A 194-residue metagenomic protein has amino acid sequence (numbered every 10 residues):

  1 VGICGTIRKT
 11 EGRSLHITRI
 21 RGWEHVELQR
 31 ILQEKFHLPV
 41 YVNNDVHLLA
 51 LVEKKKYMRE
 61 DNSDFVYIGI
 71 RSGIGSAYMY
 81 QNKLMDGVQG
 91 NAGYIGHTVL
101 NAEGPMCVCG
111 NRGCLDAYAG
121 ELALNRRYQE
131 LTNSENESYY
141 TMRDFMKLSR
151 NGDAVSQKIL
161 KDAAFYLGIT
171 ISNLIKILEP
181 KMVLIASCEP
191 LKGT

Functional and structural regions predicted by a protein language model:
I3, N44, I70-S72, E121 (+1 more regions): Short secondary-structure boundary segments
T6-D64, T194: Glycine-rich phosphate-binding loop and adjoining helix at the ATP-binding site of ATP-dependent phosphoryl-transfer
I7, I74, L191: Glycine-rich nucleotide phosphate-binding loop and flanking beta-alpha elements of Rossmann-like dinucleotide-binding
E11, E34-H37, D61, A102-M106 (+1 more regions): ATP-binding/phosphotransfer module of carbohydrate and carboxylate kinases, centering on a glycine-rich
N44-V46, G90, D162: Short beta->alpha linker loops
D61-Y118: Glycine-rich phosphate-binding loop of actin/hexokinase-like ATP-binding domains
